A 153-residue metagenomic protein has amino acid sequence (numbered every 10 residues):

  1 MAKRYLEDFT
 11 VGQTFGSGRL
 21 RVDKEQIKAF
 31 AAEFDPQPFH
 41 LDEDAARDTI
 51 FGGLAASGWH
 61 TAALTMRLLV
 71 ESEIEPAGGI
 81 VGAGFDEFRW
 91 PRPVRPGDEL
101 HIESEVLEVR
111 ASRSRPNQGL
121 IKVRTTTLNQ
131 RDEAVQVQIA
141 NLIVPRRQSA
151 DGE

Functional and structural regions predicted by a protein language model:
M1-G84, S149-E153: Hot-dog-fold acyl-thioester-processing enzymes
M1-V11, W90, V94-E153: HotDog/MaoC-like acyl-thioester-processing domains
A83-D86, I102: Short beta-strand or tight-loop elements that sit immediately N-terminal to catalytic metal-binding acidic residues
